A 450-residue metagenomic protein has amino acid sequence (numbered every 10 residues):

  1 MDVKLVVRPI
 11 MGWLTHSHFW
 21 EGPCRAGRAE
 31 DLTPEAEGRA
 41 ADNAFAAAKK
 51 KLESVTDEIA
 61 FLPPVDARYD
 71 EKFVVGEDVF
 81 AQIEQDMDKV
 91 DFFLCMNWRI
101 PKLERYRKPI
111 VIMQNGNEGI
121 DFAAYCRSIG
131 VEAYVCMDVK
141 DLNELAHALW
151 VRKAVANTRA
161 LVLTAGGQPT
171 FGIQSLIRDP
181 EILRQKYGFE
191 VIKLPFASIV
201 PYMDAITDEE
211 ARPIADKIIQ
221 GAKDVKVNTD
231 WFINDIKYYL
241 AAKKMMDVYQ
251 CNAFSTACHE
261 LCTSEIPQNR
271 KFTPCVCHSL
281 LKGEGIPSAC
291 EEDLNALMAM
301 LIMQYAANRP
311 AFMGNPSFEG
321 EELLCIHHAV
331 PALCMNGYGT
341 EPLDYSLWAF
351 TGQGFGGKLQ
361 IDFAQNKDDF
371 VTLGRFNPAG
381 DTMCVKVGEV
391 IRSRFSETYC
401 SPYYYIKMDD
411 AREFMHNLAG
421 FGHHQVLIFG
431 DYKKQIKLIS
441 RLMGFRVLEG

Functional and structural regions predicted by a protein language model:
M1-P63, Q174-K223: N-terminal glycine-rich anion-binding loop in soluble enzyme alpha/beta folds
P23-C24, G119-A123, L333: Compact, glycine/acidic-enriched structural inserts
F61-Y106, T207-Y249: N-terminal small/polar loop signature for handling phosphorylated ligands or for N-terminal nucleophile
L62, L194, A257, R309-S317 (+1 more regions): Flexible, glycine/charged-enriched surface loops at secondary-structure junctions
V75-A146: Well-ordered mid-protein domain cores that form the structural environment of catalytic cofactors
E118-R309: Conserved, well-structured core segments that form the ligand-binding/active-site neighborhood of functional domains
K282-F395: C-terminal catalytic subdomain
G354-G450: Extended hydrophobic packing segments that form well-structured cores
